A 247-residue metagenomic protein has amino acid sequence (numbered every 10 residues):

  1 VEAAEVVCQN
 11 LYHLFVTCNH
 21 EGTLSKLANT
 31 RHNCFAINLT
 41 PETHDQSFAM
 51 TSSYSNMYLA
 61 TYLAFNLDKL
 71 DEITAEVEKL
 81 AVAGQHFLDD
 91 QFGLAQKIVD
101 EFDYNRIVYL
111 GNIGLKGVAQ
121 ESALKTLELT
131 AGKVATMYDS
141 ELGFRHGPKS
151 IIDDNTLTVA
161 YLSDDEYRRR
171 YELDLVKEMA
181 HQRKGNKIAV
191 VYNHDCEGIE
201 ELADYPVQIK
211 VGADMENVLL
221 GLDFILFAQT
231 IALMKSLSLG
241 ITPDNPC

Functional and structural regions predicted by a protein language model:
V1-K79, L162-L202, I209: Glycine-rich phosphate-binding loops that contact phosphosugars or nucleotide phosphates
A28-V159, L239-C247: Active-site phosphate/pyrophosphate-binding segments
M57-T61, Q120-L127, L173, K177 (+1 more regions): Predominant activation on well-ordered alpha-helical scaffold segments within soluble catalytic domains
N66, G132, D164, H181 (+4 more regions): Short, well-ordered loop/turn and helix-capping segments at boundaries between secondary-structure elements and domains
D153-A160, Y205-V211: Short basic, glycine-rich beta-strand/loop surfaces that mediate nucleic-acid
P206-C247: Peripheral docking tails and interdomain loops at the edges of cofactor- or intermediate-handling domains
